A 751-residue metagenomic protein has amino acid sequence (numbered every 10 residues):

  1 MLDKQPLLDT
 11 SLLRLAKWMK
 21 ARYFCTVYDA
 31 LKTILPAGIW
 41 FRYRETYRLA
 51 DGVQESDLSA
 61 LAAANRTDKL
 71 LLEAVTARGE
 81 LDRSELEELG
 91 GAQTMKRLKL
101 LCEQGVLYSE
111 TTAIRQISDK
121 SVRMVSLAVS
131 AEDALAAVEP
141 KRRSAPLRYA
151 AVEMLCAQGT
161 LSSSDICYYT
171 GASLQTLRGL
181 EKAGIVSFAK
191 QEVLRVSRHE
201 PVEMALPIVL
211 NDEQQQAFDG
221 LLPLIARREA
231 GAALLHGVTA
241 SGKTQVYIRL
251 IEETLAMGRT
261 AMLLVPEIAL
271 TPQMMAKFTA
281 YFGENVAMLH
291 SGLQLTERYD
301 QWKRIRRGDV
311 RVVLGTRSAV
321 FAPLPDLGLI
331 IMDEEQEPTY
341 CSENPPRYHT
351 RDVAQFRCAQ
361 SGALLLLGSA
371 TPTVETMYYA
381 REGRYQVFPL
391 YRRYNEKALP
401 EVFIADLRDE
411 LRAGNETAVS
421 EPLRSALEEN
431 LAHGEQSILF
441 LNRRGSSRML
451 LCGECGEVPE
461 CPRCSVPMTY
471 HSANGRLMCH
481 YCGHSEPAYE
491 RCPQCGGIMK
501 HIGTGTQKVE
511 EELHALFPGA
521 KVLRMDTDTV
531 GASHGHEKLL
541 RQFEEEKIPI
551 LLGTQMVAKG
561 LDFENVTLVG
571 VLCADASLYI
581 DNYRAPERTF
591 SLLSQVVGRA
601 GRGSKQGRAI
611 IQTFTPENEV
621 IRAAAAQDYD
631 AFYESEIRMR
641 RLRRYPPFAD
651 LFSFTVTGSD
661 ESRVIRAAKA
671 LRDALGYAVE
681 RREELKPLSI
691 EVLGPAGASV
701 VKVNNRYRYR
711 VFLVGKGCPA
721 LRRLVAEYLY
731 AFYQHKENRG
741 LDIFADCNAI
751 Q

Functional and structural regions predicted by a protein language model:
M1, L8, A696-A698, K702-V714: Solvent-exposed, membrane-proximal periplasmic/extracellular interface segments of envelope transport and secretion
M1-S369, R381-K397, R722-A726, Y730-Q751: Accessory, non-ATPase domains that flank or precede helicase/AAA+ motor cores in DNA-metabolism machines
C25-D29, W40, E80-L81, T160-L161 (+8 more regions): Intrinsically disordered or highly flexible coil/loop and linker segments, enriched in small and charged/polar residues
V202-D219, R227-I665, A696-V701, R710-V711 (+1 more regions): Inter-lobe coupling/hinge segments of SF2-like helicase ATPases
D630-A631, E636-R638, L675-G676, C718 (+1 more regions): Surface-exposed amphipathic alpha-helical segments in non-transmembrane regions that serve as interaction surfaces
S662-Y677: Extracytoplasmic/periplasmic
V679-A698, R739-D746: Short beta-strand elements
